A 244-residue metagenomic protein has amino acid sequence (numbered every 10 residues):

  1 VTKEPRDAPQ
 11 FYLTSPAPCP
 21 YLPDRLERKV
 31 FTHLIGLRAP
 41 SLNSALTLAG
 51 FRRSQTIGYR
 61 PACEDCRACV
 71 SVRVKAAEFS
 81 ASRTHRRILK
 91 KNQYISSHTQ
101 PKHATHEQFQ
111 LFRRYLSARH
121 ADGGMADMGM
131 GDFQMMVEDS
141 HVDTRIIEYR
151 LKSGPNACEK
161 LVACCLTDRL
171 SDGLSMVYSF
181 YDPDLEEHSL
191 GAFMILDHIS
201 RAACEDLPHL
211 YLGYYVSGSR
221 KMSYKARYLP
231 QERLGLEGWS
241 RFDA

Functional and structural regions predicted by a protein language model:
V1-T84, K90-Q93, Q100: Intrinsically disordered, low-complexity, positively biased terminal segments
L46, F112, I195-H198, K225: Residue-level preference for non-acidic, small/hydrophobic
R52, I57-D65, V72-E187, R227: A conserved beta-strand-loop-helix scaffold within acyl/acetyltransferase catalytic domains
R60-P61, V70-A77, H209-A244: Active-site/acyl-donor-binding loops of N-acyltransferases
A118, D197, R201-E205: Active-site catalytic microenvironments for nucleophilic, acid-base chemistry
D172, E186, E205-L210, K221: A short pocket-lining beta-strand/turn micro-motif at the edge of beta-sheets
E187-S200: Conserved acetyl-CoA-binding loop-helix of GNAT-fold acetyltransferases
